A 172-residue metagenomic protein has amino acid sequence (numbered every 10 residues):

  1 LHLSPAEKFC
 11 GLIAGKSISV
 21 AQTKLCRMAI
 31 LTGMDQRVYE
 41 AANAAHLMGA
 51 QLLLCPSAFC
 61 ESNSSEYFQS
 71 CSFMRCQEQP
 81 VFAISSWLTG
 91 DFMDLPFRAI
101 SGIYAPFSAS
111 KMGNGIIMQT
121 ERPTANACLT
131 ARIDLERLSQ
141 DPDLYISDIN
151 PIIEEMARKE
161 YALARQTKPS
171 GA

Functional and structural regions predicted by a protein language model:
L1-Q51, P56, E61-C71: Active-site catalytic loop in hydrolytic enzyme cores
V20, T89-A172: C-terminal beta-strand edge segments of enzyme domains
C55-P56, S86, Y104: Generic beta-sheet signal
C71-S72, G102: Alpha-helix boundary/capping detector
